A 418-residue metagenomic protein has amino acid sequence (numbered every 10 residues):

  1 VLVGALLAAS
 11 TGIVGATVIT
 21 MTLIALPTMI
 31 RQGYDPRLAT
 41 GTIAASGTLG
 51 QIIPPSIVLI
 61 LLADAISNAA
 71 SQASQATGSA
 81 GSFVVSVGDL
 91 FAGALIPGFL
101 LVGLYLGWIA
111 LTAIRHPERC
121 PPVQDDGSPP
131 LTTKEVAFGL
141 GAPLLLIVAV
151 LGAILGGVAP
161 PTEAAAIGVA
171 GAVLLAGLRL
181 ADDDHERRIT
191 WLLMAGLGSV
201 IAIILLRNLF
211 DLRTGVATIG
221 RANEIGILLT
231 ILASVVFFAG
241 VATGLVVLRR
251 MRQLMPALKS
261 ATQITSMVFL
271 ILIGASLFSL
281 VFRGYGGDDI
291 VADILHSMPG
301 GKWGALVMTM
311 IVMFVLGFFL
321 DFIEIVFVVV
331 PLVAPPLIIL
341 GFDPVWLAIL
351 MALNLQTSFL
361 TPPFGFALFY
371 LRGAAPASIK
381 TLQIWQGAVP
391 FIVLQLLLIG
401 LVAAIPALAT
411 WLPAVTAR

Functional and structural regions predicted by a protein language model:
V1-R418: Alpha-helical transmembrane segments of multi-pass membrane transport proteins
